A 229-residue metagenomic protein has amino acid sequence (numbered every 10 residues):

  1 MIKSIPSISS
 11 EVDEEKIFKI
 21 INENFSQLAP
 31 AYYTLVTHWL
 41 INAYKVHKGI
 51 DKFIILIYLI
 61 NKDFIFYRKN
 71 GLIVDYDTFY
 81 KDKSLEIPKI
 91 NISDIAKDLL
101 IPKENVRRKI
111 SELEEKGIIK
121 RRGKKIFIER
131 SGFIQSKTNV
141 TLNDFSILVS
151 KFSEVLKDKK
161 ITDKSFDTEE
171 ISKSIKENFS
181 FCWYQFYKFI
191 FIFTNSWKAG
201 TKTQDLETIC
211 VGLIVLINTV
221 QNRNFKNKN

Functional and structural regions predicted by a protein language model:
M1-F53, D158-K202, L206-I209, L213: N-terminal leader segment of winged-helix/HTH proteins
V46-F53, K62-D77, K202-C210, N218-N227: Short helix-coil-helix linker/hinge
V74-D77, N91, K124-L148: Short, cationic-aromatic polyanion-contact patches
T78-K97, L113, N229: A short alpha-helical element within helix-turn-helix/winged-helix DNA-binding domains across DNA-binding proteins
K83-E86, I217-Q221: Short helix-capping/hinge SLiMs at alpha-helix to coil transitions
L100-E115: Short amphipathic alpha-helical interaction segments
E114-K124: A short, conserved structural fragment
I134-F166, E170-S174: Short, amphipathic alpha-helical interaction segments positioned at domain boundaries
